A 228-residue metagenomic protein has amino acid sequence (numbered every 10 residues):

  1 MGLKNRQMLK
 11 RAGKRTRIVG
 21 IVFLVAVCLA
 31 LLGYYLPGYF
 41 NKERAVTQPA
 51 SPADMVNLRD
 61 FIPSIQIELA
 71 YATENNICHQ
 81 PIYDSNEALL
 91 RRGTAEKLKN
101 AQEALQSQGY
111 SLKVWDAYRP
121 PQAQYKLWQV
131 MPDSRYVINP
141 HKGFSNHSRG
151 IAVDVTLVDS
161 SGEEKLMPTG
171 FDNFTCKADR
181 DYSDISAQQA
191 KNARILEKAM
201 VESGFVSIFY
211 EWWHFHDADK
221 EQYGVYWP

Functional and structural regions predicted by a protein language model:
N5, L9, C28-W115, L127-P228: Extracytoplasmic cell-surface/polysaccharide-interacting catalytic and binding patches
Q7-A26: N-terminal Sec-pathway targeting helices
P120: Segments that shape or occlude catalytic/ligand-binding pockets
A123: Active-site neighborhoods of enzyme catalytic cores
